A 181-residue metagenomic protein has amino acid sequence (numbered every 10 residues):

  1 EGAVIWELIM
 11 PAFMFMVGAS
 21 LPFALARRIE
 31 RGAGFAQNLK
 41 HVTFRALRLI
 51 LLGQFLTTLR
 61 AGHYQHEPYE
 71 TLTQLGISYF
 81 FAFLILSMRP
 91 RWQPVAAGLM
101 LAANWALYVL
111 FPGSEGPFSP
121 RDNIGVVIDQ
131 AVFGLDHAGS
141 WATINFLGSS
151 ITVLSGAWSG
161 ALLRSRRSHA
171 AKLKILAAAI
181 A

Functional and structural regions predicted by a protein language model:
E1-A181: Alpha-helical transmembrane segments and their immediate juxtamembrane cytosolic regions
